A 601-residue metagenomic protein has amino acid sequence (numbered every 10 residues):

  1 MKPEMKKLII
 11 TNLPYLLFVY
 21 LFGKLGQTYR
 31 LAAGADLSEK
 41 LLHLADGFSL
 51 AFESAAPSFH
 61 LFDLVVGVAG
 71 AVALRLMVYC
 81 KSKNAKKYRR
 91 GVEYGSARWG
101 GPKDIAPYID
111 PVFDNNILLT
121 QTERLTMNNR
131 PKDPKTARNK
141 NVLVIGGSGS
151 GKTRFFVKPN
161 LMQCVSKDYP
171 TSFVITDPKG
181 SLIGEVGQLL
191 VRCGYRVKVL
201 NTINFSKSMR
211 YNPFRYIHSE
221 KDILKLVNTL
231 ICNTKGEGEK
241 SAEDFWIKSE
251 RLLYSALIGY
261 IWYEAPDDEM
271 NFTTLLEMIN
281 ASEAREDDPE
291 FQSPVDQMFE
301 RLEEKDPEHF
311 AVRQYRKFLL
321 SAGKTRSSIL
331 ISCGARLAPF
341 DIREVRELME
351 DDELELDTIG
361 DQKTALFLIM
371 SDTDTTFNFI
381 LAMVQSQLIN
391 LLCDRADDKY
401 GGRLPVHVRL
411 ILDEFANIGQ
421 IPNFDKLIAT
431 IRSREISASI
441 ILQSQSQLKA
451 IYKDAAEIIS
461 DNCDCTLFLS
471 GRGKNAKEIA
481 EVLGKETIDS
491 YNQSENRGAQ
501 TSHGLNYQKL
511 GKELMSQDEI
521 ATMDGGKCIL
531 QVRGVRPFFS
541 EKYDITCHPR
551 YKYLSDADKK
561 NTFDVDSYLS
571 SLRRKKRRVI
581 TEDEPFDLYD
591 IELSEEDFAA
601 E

Functional and structural regions predicted by a protein language model:
M1-S150, R154-M162, K167-Y169, N496-R497 (+1 more regions): Basic- and hydrophobic-enriched, low-structure N-terminal and domain-boundary segments that flank ATP-binding catalytic
K24, L125, K132-I436, I451 (+5 more regions): P-loop NTPase motor domains
F52-S54, V65-N116, E220-L230, T274-A281 (+3 more regions): Short alpha-helical interface patches
W99, W246, W262, Y491 (+1 more regions): A residue-identity detector for tryptophan
F113, I117-L119, F379-S386, I479-V482: Conserved long hydrophobic alpha-helices within structured protein cores
I428-I529: Conserved ATP-driven motor cores of ASCE-family P-loop NTPases powering translocation/secretion/packaging/pilus
